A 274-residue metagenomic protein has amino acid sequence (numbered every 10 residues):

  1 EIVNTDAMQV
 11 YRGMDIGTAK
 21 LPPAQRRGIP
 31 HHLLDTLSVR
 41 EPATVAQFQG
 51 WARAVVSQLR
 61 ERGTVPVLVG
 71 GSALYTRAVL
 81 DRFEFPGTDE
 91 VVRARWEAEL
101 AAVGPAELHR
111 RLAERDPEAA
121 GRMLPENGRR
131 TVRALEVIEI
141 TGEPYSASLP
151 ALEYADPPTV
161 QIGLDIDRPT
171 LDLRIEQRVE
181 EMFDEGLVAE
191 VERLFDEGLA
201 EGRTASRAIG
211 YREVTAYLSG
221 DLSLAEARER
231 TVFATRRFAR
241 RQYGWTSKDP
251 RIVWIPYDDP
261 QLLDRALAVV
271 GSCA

Functional and structural regions predicted by a protein language model:
E1-A274: Phosphate/pyrophosphate-binding catalytic cores of soluble transferases and nucleic-acid-acting enzymes
